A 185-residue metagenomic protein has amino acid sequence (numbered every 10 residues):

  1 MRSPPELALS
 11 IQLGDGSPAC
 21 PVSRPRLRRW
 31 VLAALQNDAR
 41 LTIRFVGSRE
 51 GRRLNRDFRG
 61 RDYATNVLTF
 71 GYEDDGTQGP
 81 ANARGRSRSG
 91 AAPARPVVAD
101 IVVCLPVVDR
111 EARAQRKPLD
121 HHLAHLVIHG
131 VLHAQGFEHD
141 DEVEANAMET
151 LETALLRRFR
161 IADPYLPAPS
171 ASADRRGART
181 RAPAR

Functional and structural regions predicted by a protein language model:
M1-L123, L132-R185: An acidic/histidine-cluster motif and surrounding catalytic segment that typifies divalent-metal-assisted enzyme active
L126: Residues within the DNA-recognition helix of helix-turn-helix
